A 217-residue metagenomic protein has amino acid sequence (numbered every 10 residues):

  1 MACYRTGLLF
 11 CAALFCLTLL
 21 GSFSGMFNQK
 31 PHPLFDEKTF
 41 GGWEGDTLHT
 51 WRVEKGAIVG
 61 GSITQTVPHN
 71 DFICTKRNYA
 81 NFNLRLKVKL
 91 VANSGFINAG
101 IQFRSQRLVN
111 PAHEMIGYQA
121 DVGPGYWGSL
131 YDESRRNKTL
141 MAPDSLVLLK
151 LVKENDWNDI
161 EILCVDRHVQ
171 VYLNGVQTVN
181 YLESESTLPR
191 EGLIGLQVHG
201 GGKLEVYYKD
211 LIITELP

Functional and structural regions predicted by a protein language model:
M1-C11: Bacterial N-terminal signal peptides that target proteins for export
F10-S22: Bacterial N-terminal signal peptides
F23-P217: Carbohydrate-interacting regions of secretory-pathway proteins
